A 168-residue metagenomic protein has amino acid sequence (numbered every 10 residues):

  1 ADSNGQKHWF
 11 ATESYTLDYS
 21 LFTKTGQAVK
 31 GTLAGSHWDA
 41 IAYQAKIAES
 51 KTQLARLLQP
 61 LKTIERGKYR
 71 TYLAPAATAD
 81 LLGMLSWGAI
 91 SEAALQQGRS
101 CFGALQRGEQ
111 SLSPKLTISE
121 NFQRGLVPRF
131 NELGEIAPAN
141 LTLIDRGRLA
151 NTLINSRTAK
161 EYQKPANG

Functional and structural regions predicted by a protein language model:
A1-G168: Active-site-adjacent "lid" and substrate-binding segments of diverse enzymatic cores
